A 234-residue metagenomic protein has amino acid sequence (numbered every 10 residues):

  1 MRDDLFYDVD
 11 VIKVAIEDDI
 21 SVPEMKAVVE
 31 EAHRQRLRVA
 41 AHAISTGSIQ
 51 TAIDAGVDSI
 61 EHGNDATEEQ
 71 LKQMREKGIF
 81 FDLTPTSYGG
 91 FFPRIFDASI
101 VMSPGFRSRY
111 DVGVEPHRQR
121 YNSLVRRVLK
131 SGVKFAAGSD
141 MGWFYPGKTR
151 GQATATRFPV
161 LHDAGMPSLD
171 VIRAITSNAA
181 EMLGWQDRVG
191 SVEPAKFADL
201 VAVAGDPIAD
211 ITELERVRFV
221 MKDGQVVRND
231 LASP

Functional and structural regions predicted by a protein language model:
M1-F81, D97-A98, M102-P104, E115-F135: Histidine/acidic residue-rich metal-binding segments in metalloenzymes
A15, G63, S139, A204 (+1 more regions): Conserved residues at the C-terminal ends of beta-strands
R34-R38, R109, Q119-D206: His/Asp/Glu-enriched, well-ordered alpha-helical/loop segment that forms or immediately abuts the divalent-metal
I44, T86, G142: Catalytic metal-binding/acid-base residues of hydrolase active sites
E68-R75, F91-I95, T212, D230-A232: Short, charged, surface-exposed secondary-structure boundary motifs
F80-D82, Y88-G90: Glycine-rich, aromatic-flanked loop segments that form ligand/cofactor-binding clefts across common enzyme folds
F92-M102, K148-T149: Short, flexible, mixed-charge acidic loops at enzyme active sites
I175, P194-P234: C-terminal cap of metal-dependent C-N hydrolases
